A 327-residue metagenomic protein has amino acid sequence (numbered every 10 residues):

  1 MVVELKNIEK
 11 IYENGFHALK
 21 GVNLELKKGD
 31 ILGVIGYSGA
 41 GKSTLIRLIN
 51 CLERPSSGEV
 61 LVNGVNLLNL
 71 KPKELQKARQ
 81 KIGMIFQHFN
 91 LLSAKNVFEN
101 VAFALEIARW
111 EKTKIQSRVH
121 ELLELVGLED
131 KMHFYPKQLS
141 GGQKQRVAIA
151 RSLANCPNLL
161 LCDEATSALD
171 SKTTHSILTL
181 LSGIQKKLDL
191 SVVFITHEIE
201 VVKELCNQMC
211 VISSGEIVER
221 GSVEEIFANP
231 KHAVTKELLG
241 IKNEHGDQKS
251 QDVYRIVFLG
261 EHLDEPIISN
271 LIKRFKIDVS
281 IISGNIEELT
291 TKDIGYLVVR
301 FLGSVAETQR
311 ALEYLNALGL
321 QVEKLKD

Functional and structural regions predicted by a protein language model:
N50: Helix-to-loop junction immediately C-terminal to a conserved catalytic motif
V65-N66, A102, E106, T113-D130: Conserved ABC ATPase "signature" region
L67-G83, K112, I226-P230: ABC ATPase NBD coupling module
K95-A102: Short coil-to-helix segment of the ABC ATPase nucleotide-binding domain corresponding to the Q-loop/switch region
F134-K137, N155: Conserved signature/switch motifs of ABC ATPase nucleotide-binding domains
R220-G221, N229: ABC ATPase "signature
